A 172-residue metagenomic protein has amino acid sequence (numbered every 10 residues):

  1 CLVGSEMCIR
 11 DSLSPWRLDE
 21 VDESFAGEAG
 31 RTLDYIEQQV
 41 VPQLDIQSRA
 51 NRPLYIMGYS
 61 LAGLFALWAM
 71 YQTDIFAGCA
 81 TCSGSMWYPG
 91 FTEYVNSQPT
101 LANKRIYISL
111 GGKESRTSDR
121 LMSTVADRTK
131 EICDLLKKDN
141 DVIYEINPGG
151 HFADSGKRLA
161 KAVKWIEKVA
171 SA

Functional and structural regions predicted by a protein language model:
C1-I9: Single conserved hydrophobic/aromatic residue that forms the stacking wall/gate of nucleotide- or nucleobase-binding
D19-I46: Alpha/beta-hydrolase active-site loop
P42, Y71-Q72, D134, K164: Short, well-ordered alpha-helices that flank and scaffold nucleotide-derived cofactor binding pockets
R52-P53, K104: Short coil/turn segments at beta-strand junctions that form active-site/ligand-binding loops
P53-G58, C82: Short beta-strand immediately N-terminal to the catalytic nucleophile in serine-hydrolase-like folds
M57-A62, A66: Gly/Ala-rich beta-loop-alpha elbow adjacent to hydrolase catalytic centers
W68-G78: Conserved hydrolase catalytic core segment
M86-I166: The feature captures the conserved acid-bearing segment of alpha/beta-hydrolase catalytic domains
